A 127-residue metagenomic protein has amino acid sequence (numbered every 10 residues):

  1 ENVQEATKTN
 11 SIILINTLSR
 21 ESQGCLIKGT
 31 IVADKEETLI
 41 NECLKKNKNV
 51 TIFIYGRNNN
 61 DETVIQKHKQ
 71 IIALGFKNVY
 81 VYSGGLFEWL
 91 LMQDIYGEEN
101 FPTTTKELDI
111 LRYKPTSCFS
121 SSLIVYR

Functional and structural regions predicted by a protein language model:
E1-K8: A short, well-structured juxtamembrane/interface segment
T9-I13, T17-F53, N58-R127: Rhodanese-like catalytic fold shared by cysteine-dependent sulfurtransferases and DSP/PTP-type phosphatases
